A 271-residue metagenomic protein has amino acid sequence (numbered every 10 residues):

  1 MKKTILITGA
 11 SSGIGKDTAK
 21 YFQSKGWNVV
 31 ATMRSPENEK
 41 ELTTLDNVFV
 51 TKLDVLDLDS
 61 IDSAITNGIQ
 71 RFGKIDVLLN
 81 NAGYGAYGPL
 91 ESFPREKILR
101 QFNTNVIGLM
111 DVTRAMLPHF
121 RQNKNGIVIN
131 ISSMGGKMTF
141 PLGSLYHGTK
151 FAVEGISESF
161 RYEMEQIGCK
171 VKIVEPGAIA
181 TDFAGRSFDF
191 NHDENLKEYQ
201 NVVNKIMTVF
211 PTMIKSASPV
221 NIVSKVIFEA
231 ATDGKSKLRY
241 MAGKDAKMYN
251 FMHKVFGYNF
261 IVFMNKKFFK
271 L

Functional and structural regions predicted by a protein language model:
S11-S12: Conserved glycine-rich cofactor-binding loop
L45-D59: Rossmann-fold cofactor-recognition segment
P89-L90, K97-L99: Substrate-binding pocket helix/loop in short-chain dehydrogenase/reductase
T113, T149-A152: Active-site helix of classical SDR
T113-R114, E158: A short, exposed helix-loop element centered on a Lys and neighboring polar residues
S133: Residue(s) in the substrate-gating loop at a strand-loop-helix junction that position the organic substrate next
E165-I214: C-terminal beta-strand-loop-alpha-helix "lid" module of Rossmann-like NAD(P)-dependent dehydrogenases
